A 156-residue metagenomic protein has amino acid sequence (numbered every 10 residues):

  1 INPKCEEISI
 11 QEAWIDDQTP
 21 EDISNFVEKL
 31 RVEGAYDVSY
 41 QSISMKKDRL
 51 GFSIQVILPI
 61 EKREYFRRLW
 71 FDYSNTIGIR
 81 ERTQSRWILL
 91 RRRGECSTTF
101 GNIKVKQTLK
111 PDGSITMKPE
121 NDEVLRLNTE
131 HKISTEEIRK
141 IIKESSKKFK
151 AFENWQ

Functional and structural regions predicted by a protein language model:
I1-P3: Mobile "lid/hinge" segments at catalytic clefts and subdomain interfaces of large enzymes
I8-G78, T83-Q156: Long, contiguous binding/interaction regions
